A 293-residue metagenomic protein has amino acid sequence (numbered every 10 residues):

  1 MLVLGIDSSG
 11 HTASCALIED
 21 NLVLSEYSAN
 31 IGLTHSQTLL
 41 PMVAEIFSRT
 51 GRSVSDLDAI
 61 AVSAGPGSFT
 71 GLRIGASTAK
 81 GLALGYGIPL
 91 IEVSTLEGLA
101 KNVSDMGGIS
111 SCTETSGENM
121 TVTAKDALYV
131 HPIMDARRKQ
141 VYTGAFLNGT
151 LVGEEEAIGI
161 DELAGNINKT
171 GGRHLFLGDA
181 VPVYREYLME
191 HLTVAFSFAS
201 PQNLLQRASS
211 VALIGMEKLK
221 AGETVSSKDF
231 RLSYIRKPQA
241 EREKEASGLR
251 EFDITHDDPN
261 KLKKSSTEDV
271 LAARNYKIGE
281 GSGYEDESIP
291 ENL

Functional and structural regions predicted by a protein language model:
M1-A64, I278, L293: N-terminal beta-alpha supersecondary unit
L22, P89-L205, Y234, D257 (+1 more regions): Surface "functional belts" at beta-alpha junctions
N30-T38, F69, R73, S77 (+2 more regions): Residues at secondary-structure transition points
I46-T50, G85, V103, A208-L219: Stable alpha-helical structural segments in soluble proteins, enriched in small hydrophobic residues
S63-T95: DPxDG-like acidic metal-binding loop motif
P201-L232: Glycine-rich phosphate-binding/hydrolytic loop that grips phosphoryl groups
K228-R242: A short, charged, Gly/Pro-tolerant segment at domain boundaries
